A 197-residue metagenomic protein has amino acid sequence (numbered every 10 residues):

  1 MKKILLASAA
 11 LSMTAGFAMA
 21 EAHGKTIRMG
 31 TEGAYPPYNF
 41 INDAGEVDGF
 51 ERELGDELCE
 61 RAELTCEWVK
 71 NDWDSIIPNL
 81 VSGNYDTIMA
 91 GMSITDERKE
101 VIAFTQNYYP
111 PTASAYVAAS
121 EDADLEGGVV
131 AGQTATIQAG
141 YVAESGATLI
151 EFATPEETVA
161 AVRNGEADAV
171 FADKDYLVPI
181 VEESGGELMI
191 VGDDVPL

Functional and structural regions predicted by a protein language model:
M1-A20: Gram-negative bacterial Sec-dependent N-terminal signal peptides
A22-G91: Extracytoplasmic small-molecule ligand-binding "clamshell" domains of the periplasmic binding protein/Venus flytrap
R28-G30, V129-G132, V170: Short, well-ordered beta-strand segments
G33, Y109-S114, K174, V178 (+1 more regions): Periplasmic-binding protein-like
N39-I41, G55-L64, D124-L125, Q133-P155 (+2 more regions): Ligand-binding cleft/hinge of the Venus flytrap
R52, W68-P78, T134-A135, I150-N164 (+1 more regions): Short helix-initiation/N-cap motifs at beta->coil->alpha
E63-T65, S82-A90, R163-Y176, G185-E187: Alpha-to-beta junction loops
L64, S93, R98-L149: A conserved helix-loop-strand patch within extracytoplasmic ligand-binding domains of the periplasmic binding
